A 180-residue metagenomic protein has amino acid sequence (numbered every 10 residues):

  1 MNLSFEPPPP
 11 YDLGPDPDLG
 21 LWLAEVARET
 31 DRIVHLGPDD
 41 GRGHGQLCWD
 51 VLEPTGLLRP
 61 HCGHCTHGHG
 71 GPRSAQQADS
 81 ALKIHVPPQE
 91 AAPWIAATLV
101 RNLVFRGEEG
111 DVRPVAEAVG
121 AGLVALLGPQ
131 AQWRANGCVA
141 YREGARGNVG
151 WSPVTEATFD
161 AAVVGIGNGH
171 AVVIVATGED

Functional and structural regions predicted by a protein language model:
M1-R113: N-terminal "domain-start" segment
G110, P114-D180: Acidic, proline/glycine-rich low-complexity IDRs
